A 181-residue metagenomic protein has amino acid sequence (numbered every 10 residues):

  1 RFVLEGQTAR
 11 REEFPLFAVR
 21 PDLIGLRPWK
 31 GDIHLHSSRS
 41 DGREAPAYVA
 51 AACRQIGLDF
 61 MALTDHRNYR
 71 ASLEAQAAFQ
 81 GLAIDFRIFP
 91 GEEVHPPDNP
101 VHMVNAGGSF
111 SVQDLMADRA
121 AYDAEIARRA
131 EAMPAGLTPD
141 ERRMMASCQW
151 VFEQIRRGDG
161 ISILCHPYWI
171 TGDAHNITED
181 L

Functional and structural regions predicted by a protein language model:
R1-L23: Beta-strand-enriched, solvent-exposed domains that form extended recognition/catalytic surfaces
D22-E179: A metal-dependent hydrolase metal-coordination microenvironment
